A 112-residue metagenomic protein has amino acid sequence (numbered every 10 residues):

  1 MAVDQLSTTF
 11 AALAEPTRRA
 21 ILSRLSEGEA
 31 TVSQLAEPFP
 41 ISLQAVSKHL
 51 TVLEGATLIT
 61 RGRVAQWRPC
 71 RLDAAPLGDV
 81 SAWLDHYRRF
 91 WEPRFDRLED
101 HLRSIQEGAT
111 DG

Functional and structural regions predicted by a protein language model:
M1-Q5, R24-L43, V52-T60, A75-G112: C-terminal regulatory/oligomerization modules of transcriptional regulators
S7-L13: Conserved N-terminal beta-strand and adjoining loop/helix that marks the start of the Nudix/MutT-like hydrolase domain
F10, L22-L25: Hydrophobic structural patches
L13-R19: Short alpha-helical elements of helix-turn-helix
R63-P69: Short, Lys/Arg-rich nucleic-acid/phosphate-binding segment
